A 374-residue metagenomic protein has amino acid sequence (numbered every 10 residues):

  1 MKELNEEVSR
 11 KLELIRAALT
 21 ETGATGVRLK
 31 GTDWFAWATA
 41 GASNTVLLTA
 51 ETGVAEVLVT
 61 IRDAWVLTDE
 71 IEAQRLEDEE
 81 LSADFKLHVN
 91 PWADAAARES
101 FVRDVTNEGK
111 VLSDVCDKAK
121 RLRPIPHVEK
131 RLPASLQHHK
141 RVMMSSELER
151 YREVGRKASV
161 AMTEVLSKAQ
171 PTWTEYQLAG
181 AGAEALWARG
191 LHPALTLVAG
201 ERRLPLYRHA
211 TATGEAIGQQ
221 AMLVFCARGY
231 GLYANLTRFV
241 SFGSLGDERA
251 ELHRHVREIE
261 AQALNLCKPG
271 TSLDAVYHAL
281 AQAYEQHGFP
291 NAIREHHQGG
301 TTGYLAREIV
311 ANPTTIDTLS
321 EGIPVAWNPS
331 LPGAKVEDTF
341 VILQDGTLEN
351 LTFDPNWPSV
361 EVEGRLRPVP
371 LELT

Functional and structural regions predicted by a protein language model:
M1-T374: Active-site neighborhoods and metal-handling regions in enzymes and metal-associated proteins
